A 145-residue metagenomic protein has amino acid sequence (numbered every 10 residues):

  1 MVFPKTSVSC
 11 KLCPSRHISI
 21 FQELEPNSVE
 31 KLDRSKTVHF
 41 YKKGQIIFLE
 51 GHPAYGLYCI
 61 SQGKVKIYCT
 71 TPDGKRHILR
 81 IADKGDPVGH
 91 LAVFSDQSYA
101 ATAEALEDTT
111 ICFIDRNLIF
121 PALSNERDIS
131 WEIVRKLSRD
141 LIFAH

Functional and structural regions predicted by a protein language model:
M1-H145: Cytosolic regulatory regions built on CNB/CRP/Popeye-like sensor folds
